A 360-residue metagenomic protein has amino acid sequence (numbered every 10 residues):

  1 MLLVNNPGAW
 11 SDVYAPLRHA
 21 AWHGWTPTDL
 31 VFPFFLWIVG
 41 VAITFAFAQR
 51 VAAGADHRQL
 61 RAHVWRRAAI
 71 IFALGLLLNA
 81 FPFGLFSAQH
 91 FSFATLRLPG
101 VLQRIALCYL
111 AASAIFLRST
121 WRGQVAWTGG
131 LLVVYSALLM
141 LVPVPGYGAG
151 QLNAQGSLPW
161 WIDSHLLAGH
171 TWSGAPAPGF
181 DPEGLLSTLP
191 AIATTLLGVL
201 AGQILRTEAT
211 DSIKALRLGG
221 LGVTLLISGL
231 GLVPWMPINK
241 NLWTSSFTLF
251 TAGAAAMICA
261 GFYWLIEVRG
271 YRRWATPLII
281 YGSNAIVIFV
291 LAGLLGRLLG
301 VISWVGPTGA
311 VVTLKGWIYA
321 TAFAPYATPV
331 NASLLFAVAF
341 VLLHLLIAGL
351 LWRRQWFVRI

Functional and structural regions predicted by a protein language model:
M1-D12, L76-F83, L139: Alpha-helical transmembrane segments of multi-pass membrane proteins
M1-L60, R269, A285, L291-A292 (+2 more regions): N-terminal signal-anchor module of multipass membrane proteins
W25-T28, D181-A191, N239-A256, R272-I288 (+1 more regions): Membrane-interface transmembrane-helix boundary segments in multi-pass integral membrane proteins
T28-F34, Q49-N79, F83-A112, F116-Y135 (+3 more regions): Transmembrane alpha-helical segments and their boundary/interface "anchor" motifs in multi-pass integral membrane
W121-A193: Long hydrophobic alpha-helical segments that form multi-pass transmembrane helix bundles in integral membrane proteins
G146-D163, L294-I318: Juxtamembrane non-transmembrane "cap" segments at the membrane-aqueous interface of multi-pass membrane proteins
L200-V268: Long, well-ordered mid-to-C-terminal structural blocks that present hydrophobic/aromatic surfaces
A215-I227, V268-A292, R359-I360: Functional transmembrane helices that form membrane-embedded active or gating regions
